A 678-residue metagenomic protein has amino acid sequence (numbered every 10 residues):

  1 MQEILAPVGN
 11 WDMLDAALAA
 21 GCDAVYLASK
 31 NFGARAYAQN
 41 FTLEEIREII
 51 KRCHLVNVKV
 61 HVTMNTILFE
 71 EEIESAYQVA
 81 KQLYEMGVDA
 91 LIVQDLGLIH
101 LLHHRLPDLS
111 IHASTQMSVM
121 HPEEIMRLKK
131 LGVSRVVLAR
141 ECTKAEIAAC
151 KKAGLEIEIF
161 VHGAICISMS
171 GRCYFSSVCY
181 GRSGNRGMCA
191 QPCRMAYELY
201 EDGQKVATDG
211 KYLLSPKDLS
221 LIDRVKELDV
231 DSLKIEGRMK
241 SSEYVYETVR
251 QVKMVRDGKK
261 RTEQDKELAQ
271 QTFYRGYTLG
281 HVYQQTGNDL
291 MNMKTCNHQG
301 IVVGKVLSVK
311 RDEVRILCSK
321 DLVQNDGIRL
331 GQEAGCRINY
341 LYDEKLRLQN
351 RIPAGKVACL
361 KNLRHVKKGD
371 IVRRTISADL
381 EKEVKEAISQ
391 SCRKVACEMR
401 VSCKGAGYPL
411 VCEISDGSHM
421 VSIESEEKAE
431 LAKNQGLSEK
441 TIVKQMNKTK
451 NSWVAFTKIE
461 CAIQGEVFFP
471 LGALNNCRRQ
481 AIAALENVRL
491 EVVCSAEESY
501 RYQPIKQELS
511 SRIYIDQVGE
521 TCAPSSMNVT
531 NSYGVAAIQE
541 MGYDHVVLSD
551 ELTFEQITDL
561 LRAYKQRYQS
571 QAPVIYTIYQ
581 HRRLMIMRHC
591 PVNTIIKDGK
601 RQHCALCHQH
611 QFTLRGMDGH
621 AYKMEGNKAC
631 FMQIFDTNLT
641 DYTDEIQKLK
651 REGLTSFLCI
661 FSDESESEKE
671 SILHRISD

Functional and structural regions predicted by a protein language model:
M1-A20, A24-A34, I49-I50, V56-T66 (+4 more regions): Surface-exposed amphipathic alpha-helical tracts and adjacent flexible/coil segments at the periphery of soluble enzymes
A38-R47: Aromatic- and glycine-enriched glycan-recognition loops and surfaces that form the carbohydrate-binding subsites
I99-H103: Short active-site loop/helix that positions an aromatic residue
L106: Conserved phosphotransfer cores of two-component systems
